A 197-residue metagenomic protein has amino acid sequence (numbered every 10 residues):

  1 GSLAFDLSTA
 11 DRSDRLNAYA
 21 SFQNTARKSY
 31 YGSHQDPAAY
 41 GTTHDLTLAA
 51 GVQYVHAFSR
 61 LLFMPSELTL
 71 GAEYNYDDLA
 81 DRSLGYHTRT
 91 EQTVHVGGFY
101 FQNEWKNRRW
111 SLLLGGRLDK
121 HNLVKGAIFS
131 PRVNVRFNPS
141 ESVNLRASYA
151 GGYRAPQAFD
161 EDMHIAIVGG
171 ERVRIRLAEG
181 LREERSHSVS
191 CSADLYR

Functional and structural regions predicted by a protein language model:
G1-T9, N138, N144, S148-R197: Outer-membrane beta-barrel signature, preferentially recognizing the C-terminal barrel domain of Gram-negative
S2-K125: Face-selective signature of the C-terminal outer-membrane beta-barrel domain
K106-R108, F137-S142: Secondary-structure transition/capping motifs at alpha-helix termini and the adjoining loop/turn into the next element
